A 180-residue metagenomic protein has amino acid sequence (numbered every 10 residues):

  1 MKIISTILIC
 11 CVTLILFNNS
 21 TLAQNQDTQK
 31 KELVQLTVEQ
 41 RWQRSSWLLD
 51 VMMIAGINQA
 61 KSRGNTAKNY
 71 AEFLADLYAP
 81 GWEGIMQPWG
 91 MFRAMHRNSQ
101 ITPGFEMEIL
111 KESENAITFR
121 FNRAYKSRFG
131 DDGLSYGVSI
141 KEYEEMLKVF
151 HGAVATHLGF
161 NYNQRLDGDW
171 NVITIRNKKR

Functional and structural regions predicted by a protein language model:
M1-S5: Positively charged n-region of N-terminal signal peptides that target proteins for export
I7-I15: Bacterial N-terminal signal peptides
I7-L8, H151-A153: Residue-level signal for the start and early helices of compact helical domains
C10, S20-T21: Cleavable N-terminal signal peptides
I15-N18, K61: Charged, amphipathic alpha-helical interaction segments
L22-E145, A153-R180: N-terminal accessory segment detector
